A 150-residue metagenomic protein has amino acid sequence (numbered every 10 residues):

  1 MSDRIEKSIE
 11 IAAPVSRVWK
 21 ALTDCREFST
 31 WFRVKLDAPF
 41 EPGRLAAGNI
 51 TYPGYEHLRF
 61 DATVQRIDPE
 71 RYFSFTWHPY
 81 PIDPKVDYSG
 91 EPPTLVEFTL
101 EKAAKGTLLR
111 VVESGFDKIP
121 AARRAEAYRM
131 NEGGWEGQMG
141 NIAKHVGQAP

Functional and structural regions predicted by a protein language model:
M1-D37, E41: Hydrophobic ligand-binding cavity/cleft-lining segments
M1-V15, Q65-D68, G90, E97 (+2 more regions): Aromatic-glycine hotspot motif
V18, F28, A46-G48, V64 (+4 more regions): Hydrophobic pocket/interface hotspot
D24-T30, P69-E70, G134-K144: K/E-rich alpha-helical interaction surfaces of small helical-bundle regulatory domains
S29, L36-P39, H57-K105: Hydrophobic-ligand binding "helix-grip"
V34-N49, P53-H57: A solvent-exposed, acidic/Ser-Thr-rich amphipathic alpha-helical stretch
H78-D83, V112-I119: Short, solvent-exposed aromatic-acidic interface loops
G115-P150: A conserved amphipathic terminal alpha-helix motif
